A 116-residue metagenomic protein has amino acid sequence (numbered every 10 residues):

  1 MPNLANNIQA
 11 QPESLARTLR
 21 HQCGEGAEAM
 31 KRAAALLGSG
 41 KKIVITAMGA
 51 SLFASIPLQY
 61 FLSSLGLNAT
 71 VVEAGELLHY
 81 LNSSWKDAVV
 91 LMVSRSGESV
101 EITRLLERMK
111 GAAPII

Functional and structural regions predicted by a protein language model:
M1-G38: Cofactor-/ligand-binding subdomain signature composed of acidic, glycine-rich, tryptophan-containing flexible loops
L37-I116: Glycine-rich phosphate-binding loops that contact phosphosugars or nucleotide phosphates
